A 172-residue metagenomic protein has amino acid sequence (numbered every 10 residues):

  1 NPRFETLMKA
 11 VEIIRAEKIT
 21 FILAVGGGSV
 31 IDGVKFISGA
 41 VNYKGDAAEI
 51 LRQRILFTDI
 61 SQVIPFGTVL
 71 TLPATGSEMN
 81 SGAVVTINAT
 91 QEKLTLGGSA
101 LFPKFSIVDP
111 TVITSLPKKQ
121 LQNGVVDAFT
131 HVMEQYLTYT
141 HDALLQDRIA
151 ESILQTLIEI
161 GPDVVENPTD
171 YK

Functional and structural regions predicted by a protein language model:
N1-G45, D163-K172: N-terminal small/polar loop signature for handling phosphorylated ligands or for N-terminal nucleophile
T6, A128, T156: Charged catalytic carboxylate motif
G39, H131-Q135, Q155, E159-D163: Short glycine/serine- and small hydrophobic-enriched flexible loop segments
Y43-R148, S152: A glycine/threonine-rich phosphate-anchoring loop and its flanking beta-alpha core in nucleotide/phosphate-binding
Q146-K172: A conserved active-site cap/scaffold subdomain adjacent to cofactor or substrate pockets
